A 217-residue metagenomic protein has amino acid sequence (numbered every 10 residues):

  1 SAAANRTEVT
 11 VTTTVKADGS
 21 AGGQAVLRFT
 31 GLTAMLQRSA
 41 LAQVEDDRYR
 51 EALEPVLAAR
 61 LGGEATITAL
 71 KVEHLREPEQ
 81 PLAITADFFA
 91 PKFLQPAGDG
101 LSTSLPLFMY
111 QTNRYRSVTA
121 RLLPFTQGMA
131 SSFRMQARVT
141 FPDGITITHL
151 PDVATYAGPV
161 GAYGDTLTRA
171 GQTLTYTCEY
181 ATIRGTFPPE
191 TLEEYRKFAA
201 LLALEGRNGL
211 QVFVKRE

Functional and structural regions predicted by a protein language model:
S1-E217: A sensor for short, sequence-defined functional sites
